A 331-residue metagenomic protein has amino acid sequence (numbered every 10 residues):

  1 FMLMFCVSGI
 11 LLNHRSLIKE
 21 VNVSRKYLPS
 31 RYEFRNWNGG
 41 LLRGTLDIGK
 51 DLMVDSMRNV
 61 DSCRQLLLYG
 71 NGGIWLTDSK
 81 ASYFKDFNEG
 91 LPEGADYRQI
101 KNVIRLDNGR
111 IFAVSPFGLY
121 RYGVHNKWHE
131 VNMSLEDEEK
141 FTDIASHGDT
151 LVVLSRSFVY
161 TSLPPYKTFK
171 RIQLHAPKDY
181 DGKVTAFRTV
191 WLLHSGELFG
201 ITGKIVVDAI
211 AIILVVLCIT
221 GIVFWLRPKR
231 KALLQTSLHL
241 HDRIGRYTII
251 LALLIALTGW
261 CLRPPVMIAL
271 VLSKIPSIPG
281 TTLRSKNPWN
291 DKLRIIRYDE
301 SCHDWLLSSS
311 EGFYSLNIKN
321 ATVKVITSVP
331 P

Functional and structural regions predicted by a protein language model:
F1, I201-L257, L262-P264: Juxtamembrane interface at the cytosolic side of transmembrane helices
L11-N36, L262-N290: Alpha-helical transmembrane signal-anchor/signal-peptide segments
S24, F84-G90, H129-L135, T168-K183 (+1 more regions): Beta-propeller fold detector
N36-V60, E93-N108, D137-D149, K286-Y298 (+1 more regions): Repeated scaffold domains used in trafficking and secretory/extracellular systems, primarily beta-propellers
Q65-L68, W75, R110-F112, T150-V152 (+1 more regions): Conserved beta-propeller blade signature
N71-W75, A81-S82, P116-Y120, R156-Y160 (+2 more regions): Loop/turn residues immediately N-terminal
L151-T189: Extended, hydrophilic extramembrane loops/domains of integral membrane proteins
P177-S195, L217-A232: Juxtamembrane amphipathic/hinge helix adjacent to a transmembrane helix
